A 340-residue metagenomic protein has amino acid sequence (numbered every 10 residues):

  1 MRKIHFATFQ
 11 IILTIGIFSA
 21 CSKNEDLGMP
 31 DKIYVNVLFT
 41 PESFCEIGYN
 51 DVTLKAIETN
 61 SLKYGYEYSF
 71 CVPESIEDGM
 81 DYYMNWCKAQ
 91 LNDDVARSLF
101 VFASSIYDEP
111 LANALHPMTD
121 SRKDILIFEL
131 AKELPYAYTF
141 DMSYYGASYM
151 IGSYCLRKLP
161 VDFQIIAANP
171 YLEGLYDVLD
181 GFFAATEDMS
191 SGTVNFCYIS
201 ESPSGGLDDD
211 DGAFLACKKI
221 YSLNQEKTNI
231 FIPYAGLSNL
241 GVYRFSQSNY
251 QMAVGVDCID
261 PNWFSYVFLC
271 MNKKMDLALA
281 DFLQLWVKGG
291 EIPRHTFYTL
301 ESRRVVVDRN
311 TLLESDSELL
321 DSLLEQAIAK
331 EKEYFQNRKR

Functional and structural regions predicted by a protein language model:
F18-A20: C-terminal motif of bacterial Sec signal peptides marking the signal peptidase cleavage site
S22-N24: Bacterial signal peptide processing site
V35-A56, N60, S69-M80, S105 (+1 more regions): Extracytoplasmic "Venus flytrap"
V37, D94-S105, F128-L130, N224-G236 (+1 more regions): Periplasmic-binding protein-like
I57, Y149-F196, R294-D316: An alpha-beta-alpha
M118-S143, I259-S265: Flexible loop/hinge segments that line or gate small-molecule binding clefts
T139-F163, M271-E291: Hydrophobic alpha-helical segments within soluble ligand-binding/sensing domains
Q284-R340: Hinge/cleft segment of the Venus flytrap/periplasmic-binding protein
